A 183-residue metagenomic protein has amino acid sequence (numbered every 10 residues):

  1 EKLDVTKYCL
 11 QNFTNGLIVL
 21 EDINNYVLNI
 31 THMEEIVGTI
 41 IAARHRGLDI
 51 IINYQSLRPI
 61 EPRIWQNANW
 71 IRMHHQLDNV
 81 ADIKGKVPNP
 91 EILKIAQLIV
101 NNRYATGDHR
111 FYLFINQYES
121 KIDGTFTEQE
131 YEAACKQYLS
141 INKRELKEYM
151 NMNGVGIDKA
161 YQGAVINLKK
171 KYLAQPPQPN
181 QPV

Functional and structural regions predicted by a protein language model:
K2-L93: Conserved P-loop NTPase motor cores
G16, A42-A43, A68, A81 (+6 more regions): A sequence-composition feature that detects small, non-aromatic residues
A42-R46, H75-N79, I95-I99, Y138-N142 (+1 more regions): Glycine-rich loops and low-complexity Gly/Arg-rich segments that provide flexible linkers or classic glycine-based
V87-D108: Aromatic- and Lys/Arg-enriched surface recognition patch
Y104-V183: Conserved P-loop NTPase motor module
